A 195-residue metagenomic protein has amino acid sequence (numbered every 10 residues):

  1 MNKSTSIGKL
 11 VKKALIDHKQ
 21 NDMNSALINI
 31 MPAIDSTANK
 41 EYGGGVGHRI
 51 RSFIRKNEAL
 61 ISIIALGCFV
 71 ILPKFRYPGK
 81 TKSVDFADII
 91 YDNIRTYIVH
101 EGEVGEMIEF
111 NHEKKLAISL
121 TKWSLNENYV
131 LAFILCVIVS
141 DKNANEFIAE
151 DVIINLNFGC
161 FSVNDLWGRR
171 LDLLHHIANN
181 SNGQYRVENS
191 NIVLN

Functional and structural regions predicted by a protein language model:
M1-L27: Charged alpha-helical initiation segments
I7, M23-I30, I34, A87-Y91 (+1 more regions): Short runs of predominantly hydrophobic/aromatic residues within well-ordered alpha helices that form helix-helix
G8-V11, R51, D92, T96: Hydrophobic core segments within long, regular secondary-structure runs in both alpha- and beta-rich folds
K19, D35-Y42, V99, E103: Hydrophobic/aromatic-lined pockets within catalytic cores
I28-I71: Short, contiguous, well-structured surface segments enriched in hydrophobic/aromatic residues
E58-Y129, L135-W167: Long, charged low-complexity segments
N157-N195: Sequence termini and other peripheral, non-core segments
